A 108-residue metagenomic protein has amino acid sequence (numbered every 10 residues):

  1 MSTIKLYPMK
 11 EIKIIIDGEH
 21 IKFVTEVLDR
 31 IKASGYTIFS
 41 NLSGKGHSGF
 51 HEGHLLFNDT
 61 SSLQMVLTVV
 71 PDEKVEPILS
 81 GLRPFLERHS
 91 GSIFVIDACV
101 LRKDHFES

Functional and structural regions predicted by a protein language model:
M1-S108: Positively charged, small/polar-rich N-terminal and surface patches that mediate targeting and assembly and bind
